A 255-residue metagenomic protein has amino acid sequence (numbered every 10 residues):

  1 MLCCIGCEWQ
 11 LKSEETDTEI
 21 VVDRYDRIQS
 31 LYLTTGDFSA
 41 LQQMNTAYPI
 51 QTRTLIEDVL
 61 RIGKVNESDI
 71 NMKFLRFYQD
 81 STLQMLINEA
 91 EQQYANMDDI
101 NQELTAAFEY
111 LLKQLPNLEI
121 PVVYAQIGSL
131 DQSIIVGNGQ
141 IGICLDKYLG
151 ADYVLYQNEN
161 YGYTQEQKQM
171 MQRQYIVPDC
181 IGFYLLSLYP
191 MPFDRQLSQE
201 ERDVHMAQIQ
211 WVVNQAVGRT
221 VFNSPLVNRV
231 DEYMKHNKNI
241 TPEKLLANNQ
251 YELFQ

Functional and structural regions predicted by a protein language model:
L2-G6: C-terminal motif of bacterial Sec signal peptides marking the signal peptidase cleavage site
E8-R76: N-terminal mature-domain "stem" immediately C-terminal to a signal peptide or N-terminal signal-anchor/transmembrane
L75-Q255: Acidic/His-rich structured neighborhood in mature extracellular/periplasmic domains
